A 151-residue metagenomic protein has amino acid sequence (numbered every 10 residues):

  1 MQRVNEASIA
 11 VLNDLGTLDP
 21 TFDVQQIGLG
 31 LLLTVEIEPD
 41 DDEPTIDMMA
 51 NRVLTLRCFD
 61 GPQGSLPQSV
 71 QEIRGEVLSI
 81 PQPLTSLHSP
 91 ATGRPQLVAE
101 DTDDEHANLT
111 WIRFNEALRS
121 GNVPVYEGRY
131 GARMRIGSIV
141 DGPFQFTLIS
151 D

Functional and structural regions predicted by a protein language model:
M1-I9, G16-F22: Extracytoplasmic mature domains of secreted or surface-exposed proteins
N13, V35-I37, P81-Q82, S138 (+1 more regions): Flexible glycine-/small-residue-rich
G28-R74, P81, T85-A99, H106-R113: Compact, glycine-rich, soluble single-domain proteins
L54-C58, R119, I139: Generic secondary-structure signature for well-ordered alpha-helical cores
P62-V77, Y126-I139: Glycine/charge-rich, flexible interdomain linkers and switch-proximal surface loops that mediate coupling
T92-D103, D141-D151: Short, low-complexity, polybasic intrinsically disordered segments
N108-G137: Short, conserved loop-to-beta-strand elements that form functional interface hotspots
